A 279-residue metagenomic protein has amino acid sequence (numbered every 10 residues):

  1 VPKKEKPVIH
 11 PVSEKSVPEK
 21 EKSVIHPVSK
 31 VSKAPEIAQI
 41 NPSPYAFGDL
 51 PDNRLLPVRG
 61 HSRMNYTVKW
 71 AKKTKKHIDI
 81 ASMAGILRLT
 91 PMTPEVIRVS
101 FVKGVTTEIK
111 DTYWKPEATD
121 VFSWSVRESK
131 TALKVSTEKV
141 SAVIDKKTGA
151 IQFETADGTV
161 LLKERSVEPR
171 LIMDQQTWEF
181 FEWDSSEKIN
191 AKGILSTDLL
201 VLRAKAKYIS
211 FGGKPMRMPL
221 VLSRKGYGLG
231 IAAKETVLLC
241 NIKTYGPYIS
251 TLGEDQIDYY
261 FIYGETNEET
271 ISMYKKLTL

Functional and structural regions predicted by a protein language model:
P2-S29: Long, intrinsically disordered low-complexity tandem-repeat segments
K4, K20, P35, P42-Y45 (+4 more regions): N-terminal functional modules and adjacent low-complexity/disordered segments of proteins
P11, P27, P42, L50-N53 (+9 more regions): Short linear motifs in intrinsically disordered/low-complexity regions
I37-A71, K75, T90-L133, P169-D174: A low-complexity, Ser/Thr/Gly/Pro-enriched, surface-exposed linker/loop concept that marks segments flanking
H77-L89: Mature N-terminal segment immediately following signal peptide/propeptide cleavage in secreted/periplasmic
A81-S82, S125-L279: Catalytic and substrate-binding clefts that recognize carbohydrates or anionic sugar/phosphate headgroups
I86, V96, A150: Exposed beta-strand and adjacent loop surfaces of beta-rich binding modules that mediate intermolecular recognition
